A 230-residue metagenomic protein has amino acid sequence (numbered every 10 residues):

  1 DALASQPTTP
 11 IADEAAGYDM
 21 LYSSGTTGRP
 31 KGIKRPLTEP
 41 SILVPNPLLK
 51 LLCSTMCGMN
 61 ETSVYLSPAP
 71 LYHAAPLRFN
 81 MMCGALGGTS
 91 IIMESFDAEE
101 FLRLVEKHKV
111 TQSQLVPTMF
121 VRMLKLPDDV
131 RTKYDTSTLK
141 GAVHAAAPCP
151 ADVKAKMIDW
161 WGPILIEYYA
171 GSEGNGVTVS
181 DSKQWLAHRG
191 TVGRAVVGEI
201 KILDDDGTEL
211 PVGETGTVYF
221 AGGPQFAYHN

Functional and structural regions predicted by a protein language model:
D1-G17, P40-K50, L126-P127: ANL superfamily adenylate-forming
A4-Y22, G28-R29, C57-V64: Conserved pre-ATP/AMP-binding loop-to-beta segment of ANL
Y18-P47: Conserved AMP-binding A3 loop
D19-G25, A85-L86, K107-L115, L126-H188 (+3 more regions): Gly/Ser/Thr-rich phosphate-binding loop
K31-K34, T89-S95, I166: Short beta-strand->loop structural element characteristic of the AMP-binding/adenylate-forming
S41-V64, P68, Y72-T111, L126: Conserved AMP-binding/adenylation subdomain of ANL enzymes
S63-V64, K140, E199, T217: Residues that mark the start of a beta-strand
R194-A195, T208-N230: Conserved ATP/PPi-binding loop(s) of AMP-dependent carboxylate-activating enzymes
